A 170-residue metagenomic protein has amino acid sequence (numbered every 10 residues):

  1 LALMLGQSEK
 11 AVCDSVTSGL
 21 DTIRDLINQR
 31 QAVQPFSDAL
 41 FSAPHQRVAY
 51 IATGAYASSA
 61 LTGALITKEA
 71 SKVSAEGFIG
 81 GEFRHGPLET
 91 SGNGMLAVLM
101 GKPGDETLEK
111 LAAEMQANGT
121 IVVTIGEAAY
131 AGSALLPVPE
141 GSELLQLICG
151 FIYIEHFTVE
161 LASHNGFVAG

Functional and structural regions predicted by a protein language model:
A2-G170: A SIS-like phosphosugar-recognition module
